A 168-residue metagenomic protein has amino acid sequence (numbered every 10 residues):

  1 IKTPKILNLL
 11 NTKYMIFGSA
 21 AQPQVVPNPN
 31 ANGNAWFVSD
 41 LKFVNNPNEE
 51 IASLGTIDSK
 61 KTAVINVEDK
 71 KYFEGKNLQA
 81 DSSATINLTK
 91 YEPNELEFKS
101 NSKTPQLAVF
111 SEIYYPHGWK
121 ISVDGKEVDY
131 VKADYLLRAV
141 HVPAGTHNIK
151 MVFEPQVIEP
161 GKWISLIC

Functional and structural regions predicted by a protein language model:
I1-N45, K76-S82: A cross-kingdom signal targeting lumenal/periplasmic-facing segments of multi-pass membrane and secretory-pathway
L7, K13, I57-C168: Active-site-proximal, structured, solvent-exposed surfaces of multi-pass membrane proteins that position macromolecular
D40-K60: Short, cationic low-complexity segments
